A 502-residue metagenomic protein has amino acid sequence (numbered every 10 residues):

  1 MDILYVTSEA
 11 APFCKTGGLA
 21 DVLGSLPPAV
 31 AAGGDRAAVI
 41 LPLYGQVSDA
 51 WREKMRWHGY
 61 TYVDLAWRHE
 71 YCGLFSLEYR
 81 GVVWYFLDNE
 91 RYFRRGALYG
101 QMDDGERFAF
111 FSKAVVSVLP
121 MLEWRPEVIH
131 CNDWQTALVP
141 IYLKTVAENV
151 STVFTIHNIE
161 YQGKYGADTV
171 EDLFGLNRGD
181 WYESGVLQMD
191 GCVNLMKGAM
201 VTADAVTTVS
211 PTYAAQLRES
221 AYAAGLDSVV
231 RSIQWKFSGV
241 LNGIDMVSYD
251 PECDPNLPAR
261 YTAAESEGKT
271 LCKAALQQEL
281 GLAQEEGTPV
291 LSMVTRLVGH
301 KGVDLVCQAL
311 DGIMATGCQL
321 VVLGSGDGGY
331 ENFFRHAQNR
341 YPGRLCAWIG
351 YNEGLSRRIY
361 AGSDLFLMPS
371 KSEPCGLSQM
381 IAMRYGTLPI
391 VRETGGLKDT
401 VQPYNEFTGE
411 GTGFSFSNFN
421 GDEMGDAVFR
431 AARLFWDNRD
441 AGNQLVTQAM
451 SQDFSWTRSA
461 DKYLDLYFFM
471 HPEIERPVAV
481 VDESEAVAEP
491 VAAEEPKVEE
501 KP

Functional and structural regions predicted by a protein language model:
M1-P502: Catalytic cores of nucleotide-sugar-dependent glycosyltransferases that transfer UDP/GDP/TDP-activated
